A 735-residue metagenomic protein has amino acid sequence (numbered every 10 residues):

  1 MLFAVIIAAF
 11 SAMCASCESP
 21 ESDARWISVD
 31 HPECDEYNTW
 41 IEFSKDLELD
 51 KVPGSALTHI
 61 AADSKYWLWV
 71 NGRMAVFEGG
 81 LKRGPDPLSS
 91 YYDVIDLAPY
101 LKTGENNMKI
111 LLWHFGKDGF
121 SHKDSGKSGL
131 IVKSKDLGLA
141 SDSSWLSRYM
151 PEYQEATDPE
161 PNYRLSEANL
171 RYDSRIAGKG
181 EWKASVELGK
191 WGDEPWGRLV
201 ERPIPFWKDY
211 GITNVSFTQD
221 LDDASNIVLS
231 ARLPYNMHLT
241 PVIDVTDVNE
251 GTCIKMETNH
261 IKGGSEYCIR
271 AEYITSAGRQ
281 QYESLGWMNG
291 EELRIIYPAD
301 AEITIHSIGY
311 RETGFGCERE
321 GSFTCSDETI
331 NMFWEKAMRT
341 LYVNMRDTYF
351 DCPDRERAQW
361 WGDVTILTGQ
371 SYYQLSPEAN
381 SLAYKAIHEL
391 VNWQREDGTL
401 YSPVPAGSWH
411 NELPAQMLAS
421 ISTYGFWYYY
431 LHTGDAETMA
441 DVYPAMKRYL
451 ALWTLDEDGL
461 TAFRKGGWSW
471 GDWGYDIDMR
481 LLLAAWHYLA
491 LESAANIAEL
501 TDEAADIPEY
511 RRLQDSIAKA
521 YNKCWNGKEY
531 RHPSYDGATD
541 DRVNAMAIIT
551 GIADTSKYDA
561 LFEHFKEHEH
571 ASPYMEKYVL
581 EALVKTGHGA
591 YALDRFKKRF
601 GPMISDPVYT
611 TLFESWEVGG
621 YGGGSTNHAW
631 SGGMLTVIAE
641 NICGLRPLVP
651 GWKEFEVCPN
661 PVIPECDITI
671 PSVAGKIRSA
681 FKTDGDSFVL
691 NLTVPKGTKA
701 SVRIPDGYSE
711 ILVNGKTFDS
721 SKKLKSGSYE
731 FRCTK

Functional and structural regions predicted by a protein language model:
A8-E21: Bacterial Sec-dependent signal peptides at the C-terminal "C-region" and cleavage site
S19-D354, D363, E378-Y384, Y401-S408 (+1 more regions): Extracellular/oxidizing-compartment recognition motifs
S90, G407-N411, W468-M479, Y530-P533 (+4 more regions): Short beta-alpha connecting loops at secondary-structure transitions that line or flank enzyme active sites
D136, A140-S144, E292, E302-K336 (+7 more regions): Active-site acid/base region of carbohydrate-active enzymes
Y153-R171, A590-K735: Non-catalytic C-terminal accessory modules of carbohydrate-active enzymes
A538-V543, H570-E576: Generic helix N-cap/helix-start motif at coil->alpha-helix transitions
K557-H564, F596: Alpha-helical repeat scaffolds
E563-H570, F600-I604: Solenoid-like repeat scaffolds
